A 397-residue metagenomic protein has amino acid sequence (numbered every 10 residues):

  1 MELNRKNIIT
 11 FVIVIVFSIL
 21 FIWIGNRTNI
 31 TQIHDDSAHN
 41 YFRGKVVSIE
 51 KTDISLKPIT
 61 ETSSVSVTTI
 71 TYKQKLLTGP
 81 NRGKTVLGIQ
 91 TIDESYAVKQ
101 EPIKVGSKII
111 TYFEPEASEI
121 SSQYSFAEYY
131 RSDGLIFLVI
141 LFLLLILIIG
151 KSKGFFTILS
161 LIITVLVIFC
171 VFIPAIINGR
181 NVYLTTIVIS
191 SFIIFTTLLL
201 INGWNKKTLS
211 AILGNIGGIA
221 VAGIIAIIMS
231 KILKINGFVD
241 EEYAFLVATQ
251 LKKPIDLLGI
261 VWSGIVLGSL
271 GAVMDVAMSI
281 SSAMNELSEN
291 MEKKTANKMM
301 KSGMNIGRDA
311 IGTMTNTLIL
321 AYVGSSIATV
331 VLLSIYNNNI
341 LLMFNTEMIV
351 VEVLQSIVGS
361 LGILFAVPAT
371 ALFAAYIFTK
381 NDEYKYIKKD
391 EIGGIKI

Functional and structural regions predicted by a protein language model:
M1-H39: Hydrophobic secretory-pathway targeting helix
M1-I15, R131-V139, S152, F156: Membrane-entry signal-anchor segments at the cytosolic-membrane interface, especially the N-terminal signal anchor
S37-T68: Structural detector for short beta-strands of small beta-barrel domains
S95-D133: Extended, hydrophilic extramembrane loops/domains of integral membrane proteins
I140-L147, S152-V247, I255-G268: Transmembrane alpha-helical segments that form the functional core of multipass membrane systems
G214-I219, Q250-L251, I255-S263, L267 (+4 more regions): Pore-lining and gate-forming transmembrane alpha-helices of multi-pass membrane transport proteins
L270-V330, N337: Helical hairpin unit composed of two closely spaced alpha helices linked by a short loop
N305, D309-G312, A321-I397: Hydrophobic alpha-helical transmembrane segments of membrane transport and translocation systems, primarily multi-pass
